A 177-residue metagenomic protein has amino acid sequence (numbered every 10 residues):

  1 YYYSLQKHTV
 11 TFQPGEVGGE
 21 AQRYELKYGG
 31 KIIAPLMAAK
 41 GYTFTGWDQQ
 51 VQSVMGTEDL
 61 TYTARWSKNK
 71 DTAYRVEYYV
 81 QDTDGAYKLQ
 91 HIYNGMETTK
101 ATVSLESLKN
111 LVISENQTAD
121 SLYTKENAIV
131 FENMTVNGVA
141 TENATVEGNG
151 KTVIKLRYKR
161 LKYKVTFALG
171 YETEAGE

Functional and structural regions predicted by a protein language model:
Y1-E177: Secondary-structure capping and domain/repeat boundary segments
